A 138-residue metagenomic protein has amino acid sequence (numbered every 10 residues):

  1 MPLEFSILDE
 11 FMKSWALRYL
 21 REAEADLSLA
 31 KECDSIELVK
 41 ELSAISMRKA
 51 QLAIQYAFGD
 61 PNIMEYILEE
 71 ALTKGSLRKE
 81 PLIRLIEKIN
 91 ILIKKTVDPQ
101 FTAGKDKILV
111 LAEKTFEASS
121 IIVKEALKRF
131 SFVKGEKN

Functional and structural regions predicted by a protein language model:
M1-I36, N138: Charged alpha-helical initiation segments
P2-L8, S14, Q51, Q55-N138: Long, charged low-complexity segments
Y19-D26, K49, A118, I122: Amphipathic, well-ordered alpha-helical segments in soluble domains
E24, K31-C33, L42, T115 (+2 more regions): Generic low-complexity, intrinsically disordered sequence content enriched in small uncharged/hydrophobic residues
E32-V39, Q100-T102: Charged, low-complexity interaction regions
I36-Q55: Short, hydrophobic, well-ordered secondary-structure elements
